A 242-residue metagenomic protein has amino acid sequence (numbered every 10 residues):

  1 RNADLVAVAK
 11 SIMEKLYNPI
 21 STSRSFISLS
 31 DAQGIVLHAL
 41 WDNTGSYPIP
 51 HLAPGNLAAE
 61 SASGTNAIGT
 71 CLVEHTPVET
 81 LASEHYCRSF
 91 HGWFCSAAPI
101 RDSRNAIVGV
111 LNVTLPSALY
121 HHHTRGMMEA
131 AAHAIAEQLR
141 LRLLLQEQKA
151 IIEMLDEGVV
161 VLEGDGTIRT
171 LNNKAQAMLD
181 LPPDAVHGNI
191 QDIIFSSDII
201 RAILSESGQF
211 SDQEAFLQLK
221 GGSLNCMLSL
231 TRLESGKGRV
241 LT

Functional and structural regions predicted by a protein language model:
N2-S11, Y120-H123, M127, A131-M154: Short, charged amphipathic alpha-helical "coupling" segments at sensory-output junctions in signaling proteins
D4-A7, S11-P19, S30-S83: Regulatory sensory and allosteric helical modules in signal-transduction proteins and certain transcription factors
A9-L29, R140-Q176: Sensory modules in modular signal-transduction proteins
G34, D102-V108, D165, K237-G238: A glycine-centered beta-loop-beta connector
V36-A67, E129, D156-Q218: PAS-family sensory domains
A39, G109-V110, V240: Short glycine-/small-residue motifs
S83-A97, D102, D192-T242: PAS-family sensory/regulatory modules and their coupling/dimerization elements
V110-L119: Short beta-strand-to-loop transition segments that serve as allosteric relay/switch motifs in sensory/regulatory domains
